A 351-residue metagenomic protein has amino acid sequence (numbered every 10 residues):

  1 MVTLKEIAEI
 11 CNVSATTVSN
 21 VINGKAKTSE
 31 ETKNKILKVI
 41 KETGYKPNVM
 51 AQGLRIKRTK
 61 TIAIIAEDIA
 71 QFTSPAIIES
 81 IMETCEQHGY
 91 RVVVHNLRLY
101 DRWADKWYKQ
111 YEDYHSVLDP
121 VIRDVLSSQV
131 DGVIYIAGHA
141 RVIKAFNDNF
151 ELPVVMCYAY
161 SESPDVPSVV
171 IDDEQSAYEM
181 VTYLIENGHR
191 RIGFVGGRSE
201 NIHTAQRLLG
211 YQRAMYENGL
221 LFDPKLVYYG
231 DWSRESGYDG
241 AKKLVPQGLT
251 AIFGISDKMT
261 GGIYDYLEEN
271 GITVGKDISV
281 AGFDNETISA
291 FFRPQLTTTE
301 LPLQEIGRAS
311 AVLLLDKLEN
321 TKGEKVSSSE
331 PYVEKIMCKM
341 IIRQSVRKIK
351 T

Functional and structural regions predicted by a protein language model:
M1-K60, T73, I77, K350: N-terminal helix-turn-helix DNA-binding module of bacterial transcription factors
S14, K60, D131, H189-R191 (+1 more regions): Short acidic/polar active-site loop segments enriched in Thr and Asp
K60-E179, P246: Alpha-helical recognition/docking segments in bacterial nutrient-uptake and carbohydrate-utilization systems
E67-A76, H95-S116, V169-E179, V195-G240 (+4 more regions): Hinge/beta->alpha junction and helix N-cap segments in small-molecule ligand-binding domains
Q87-H88, M215-F222, Q247, E269-V274: Short helix-capping segments at alpha-helix termini
R190-R191, F222-L226, T273-S279: Short acidic capping loops at alpha-helix termini that bridge into adjacent secondary structure
G240-T351: Flexible loop/turn connectors
